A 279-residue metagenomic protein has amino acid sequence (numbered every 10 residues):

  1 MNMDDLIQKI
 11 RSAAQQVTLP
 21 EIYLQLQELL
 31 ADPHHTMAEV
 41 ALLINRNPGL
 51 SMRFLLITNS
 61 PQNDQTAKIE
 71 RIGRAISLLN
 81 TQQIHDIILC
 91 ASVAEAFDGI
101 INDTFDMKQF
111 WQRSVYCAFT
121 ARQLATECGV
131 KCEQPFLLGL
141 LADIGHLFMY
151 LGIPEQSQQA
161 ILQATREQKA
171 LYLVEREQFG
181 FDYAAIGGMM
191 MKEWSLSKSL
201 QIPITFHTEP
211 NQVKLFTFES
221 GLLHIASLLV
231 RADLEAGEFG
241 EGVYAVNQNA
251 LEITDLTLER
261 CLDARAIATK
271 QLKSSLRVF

Functional and structural regions predicted by a protein language model:
M1-Q156, Q163-T165, L171-Y244, K270: Conserved alpha-helical "signature site" that marks functionally important helical segments or helix/loop junctions
M1-Q8, K214, A250-F279: Terminal helices and disordered tails flanking the catalytic cores of nucleotide-processing hydrolases
V246-Q248: Active-site-proximal, acidic helix/loop segment immediately C-terminal to a metal-coordinating Asp/Glu
